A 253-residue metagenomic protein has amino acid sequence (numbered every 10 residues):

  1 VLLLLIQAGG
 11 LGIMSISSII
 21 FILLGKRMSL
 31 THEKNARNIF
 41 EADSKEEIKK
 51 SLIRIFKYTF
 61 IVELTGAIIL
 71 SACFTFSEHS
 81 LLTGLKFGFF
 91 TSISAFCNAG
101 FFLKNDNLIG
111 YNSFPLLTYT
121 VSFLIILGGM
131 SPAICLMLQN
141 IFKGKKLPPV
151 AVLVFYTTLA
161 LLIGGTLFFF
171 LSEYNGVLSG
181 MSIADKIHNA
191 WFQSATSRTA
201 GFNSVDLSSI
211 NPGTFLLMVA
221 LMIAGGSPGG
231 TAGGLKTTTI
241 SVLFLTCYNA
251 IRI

Functional and structural regions predicted by a protein language model:
V1-I253: Membrane-proximal intracellular helices of multi-pass ion channels
